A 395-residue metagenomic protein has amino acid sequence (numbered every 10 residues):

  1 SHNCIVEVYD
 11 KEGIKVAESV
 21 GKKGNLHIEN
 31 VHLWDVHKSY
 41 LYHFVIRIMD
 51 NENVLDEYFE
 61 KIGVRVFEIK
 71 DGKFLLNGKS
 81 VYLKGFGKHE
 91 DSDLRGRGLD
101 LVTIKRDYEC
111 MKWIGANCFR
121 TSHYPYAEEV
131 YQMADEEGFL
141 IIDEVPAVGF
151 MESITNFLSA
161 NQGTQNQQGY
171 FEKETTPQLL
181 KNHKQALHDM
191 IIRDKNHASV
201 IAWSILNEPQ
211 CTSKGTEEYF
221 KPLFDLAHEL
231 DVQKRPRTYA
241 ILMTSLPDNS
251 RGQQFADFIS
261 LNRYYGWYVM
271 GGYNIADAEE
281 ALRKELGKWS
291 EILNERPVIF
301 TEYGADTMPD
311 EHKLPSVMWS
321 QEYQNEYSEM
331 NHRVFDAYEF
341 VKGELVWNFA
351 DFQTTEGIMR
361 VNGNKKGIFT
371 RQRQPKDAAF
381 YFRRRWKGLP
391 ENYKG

Functional and structural regions predicted by a protein language model:
S1-M133, E137-I141, A186, I201-A202 (+6 more regions): Secreted/periplasmic carbohydrate-active enzymes, especially glycoside hydrolases
G63-E68, G87-E90, R120-V130, E144-S153 (+4 more regions): Short, solvent-exposed turn/loop segments enriched in Gly/Ser/Thr/Pro and often Arg
K79-V81, A134-E136, M190-A198, S250-Q254: Acidic (Asp/Glu)-rich catalytic clusters
K84-H89, R97, E144-L187, I191 (+2 more regions): Aromatic- and acidic-residue-enriched carbohydrate-binding clefts of CAZyme catalytic domains
R95, D143, G149-N161, Y268 (+2 more regions): Short acidic/His/Gly/Ser-rich catalytic and metal-binding motifs that mark active-site loops of diverse hydrolases
Y131-I142, S153-F171, Y219, A256 (+1 more regions): Aromatic- and acidic-residue-enriched segments that line the glycan-binding/catalytic groove of carbohydrate-active
Y170-L180, V200, S204-D231: Active-site cleft segment of glycoside hydrolase catalytic domains centered on the general acid/base Glu
K184, S199-W203, F220-E229, I241-G395: Substrate-binding clefts and catalytic carboxylate motifs of secreted carbohydrate-active enzymes
